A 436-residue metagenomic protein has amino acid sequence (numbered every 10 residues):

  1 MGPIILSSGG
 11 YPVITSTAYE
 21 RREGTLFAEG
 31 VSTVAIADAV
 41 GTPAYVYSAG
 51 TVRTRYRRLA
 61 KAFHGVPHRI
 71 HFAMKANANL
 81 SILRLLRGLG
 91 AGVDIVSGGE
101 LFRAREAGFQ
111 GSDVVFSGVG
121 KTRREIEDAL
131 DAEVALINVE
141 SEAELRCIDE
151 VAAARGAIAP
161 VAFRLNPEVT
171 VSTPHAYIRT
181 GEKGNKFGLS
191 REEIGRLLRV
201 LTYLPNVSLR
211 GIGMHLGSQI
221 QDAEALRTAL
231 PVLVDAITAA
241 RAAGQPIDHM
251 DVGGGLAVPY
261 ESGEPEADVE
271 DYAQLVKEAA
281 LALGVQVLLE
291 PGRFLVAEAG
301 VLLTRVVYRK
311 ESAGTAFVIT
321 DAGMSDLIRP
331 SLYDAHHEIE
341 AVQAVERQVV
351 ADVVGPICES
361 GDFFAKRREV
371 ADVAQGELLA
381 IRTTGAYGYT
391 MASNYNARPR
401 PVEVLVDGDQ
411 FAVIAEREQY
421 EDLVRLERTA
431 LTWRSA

Functional and structural regions predicted by a protein language model:
M1-P160, R199, L204-S208, D235 (+2 more regions): A charged N-terminal "starter" segment
P3-G9, I14, P167-R309, V370 (+2 more regions): Active-site loop/helix belt of alpha/beta enzymes
S32, I36, S48-T51, R55 (+19 more regions): General structural feature for long, well-ordered alpha-helical segments within catalytic domains of soluble enzymes
A73, P160-N166, G213-H215, D251-G253 (+2 more regions): Short beta-strand segments
M74-A78, G99-E100, G120-K121, S141-A143 (+6 more regions): Active-site-proximal loop/turn and secondary-structure-junction residues that shape catalytic pockets, frequently
I82-L83, E106, I126-D131, I148-V151 (+6 more regions): Short acidic, glycine/serine/threonine-rich loops at helix termini
V93-D94, V114, I137, I212 (+3 more regions): Hydrophobic residues within beta-strands of alpha/beta enzymes
L275, G284-A436: Charged (often Lys/Glu-rich) extended helix/loop segments that serve as interaction or gating elements
